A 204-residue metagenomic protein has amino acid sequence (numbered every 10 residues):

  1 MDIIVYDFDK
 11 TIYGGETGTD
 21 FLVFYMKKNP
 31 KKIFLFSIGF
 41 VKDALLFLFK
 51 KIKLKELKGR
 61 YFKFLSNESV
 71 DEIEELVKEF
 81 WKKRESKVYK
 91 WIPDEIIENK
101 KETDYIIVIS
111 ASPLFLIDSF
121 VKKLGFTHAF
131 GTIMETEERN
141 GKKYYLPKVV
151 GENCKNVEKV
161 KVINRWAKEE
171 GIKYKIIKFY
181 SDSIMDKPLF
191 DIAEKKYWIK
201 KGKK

Functional and structural regions predicted by a protein language model:
M1-F49: Active-site neighborhood of HAD-like aspartate-dependent phosphohydrolases
F8, G15, M26, L54 (+2 more regions): Catalytic cores of transferase enzymes with a strong primary signal for eukaryotic protein kinases
G18-T19, K58, V160: A general structural signal for well-ordered alpha-helical segments in protein cores
M26-P30, S66, M134: A generic structural signal for secondary-structure junctions that act as hinges or helix/strand caps at the edges
L46-K63, D94: Low-complexity, charge- and small-residue-enriched intrinsically disordered regions
K51, K55, N67, N156-V160: Electropositive phosphate-/nucleotide-binding environments in soluble metabolic enzymes
L57-W91: Metal-dependent phosphoesterase signature
E75, K82-K204: C-terminal cap/substrate-recognition subdomain and adjoining C-terminal extension of metal-dependent phosphatase-like
